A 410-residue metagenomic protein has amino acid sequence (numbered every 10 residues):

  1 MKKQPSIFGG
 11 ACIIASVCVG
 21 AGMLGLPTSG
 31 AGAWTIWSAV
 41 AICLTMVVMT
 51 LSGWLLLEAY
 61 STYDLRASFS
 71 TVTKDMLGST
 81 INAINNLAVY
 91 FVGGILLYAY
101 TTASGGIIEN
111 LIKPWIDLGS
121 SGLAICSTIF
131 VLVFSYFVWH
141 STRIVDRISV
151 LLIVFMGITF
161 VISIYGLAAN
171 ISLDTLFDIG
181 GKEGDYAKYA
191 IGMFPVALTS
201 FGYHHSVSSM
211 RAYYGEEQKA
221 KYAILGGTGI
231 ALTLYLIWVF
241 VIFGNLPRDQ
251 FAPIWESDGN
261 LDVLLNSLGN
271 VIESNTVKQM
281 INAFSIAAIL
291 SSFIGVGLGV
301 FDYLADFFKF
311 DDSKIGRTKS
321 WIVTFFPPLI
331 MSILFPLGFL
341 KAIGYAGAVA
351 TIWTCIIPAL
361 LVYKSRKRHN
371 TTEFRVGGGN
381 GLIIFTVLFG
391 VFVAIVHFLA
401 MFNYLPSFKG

Functional and structural regions predicted by a protein language model:
M1-T28, T50-W54, R66, Y189 (+4 more regions): Membrane-interface "cap" regions at the ends of multi-pass membrane proteins
K2-I7, S120-I129, E216, G226 (+4 more regions): Loop-to-transmembrane helix boundary motifs in multi-pass membrane proteins
G9-C18, N86, L111-S141, F155-S163 (+4 more regions): Transmembrane alpha-helical segments of multi-pass small-molecule transport proteins
P27-E58, I230, S407-G410: Extracellular loop-to-transmembrane helix junctions
L51-T62, R66-D117, N282-D306: Hydrophobic transmembrane alpha-helices that form the core helical bundles of multi-pass secondary transporters
D64-S79, G229-I289, F310: TM-loop-TM module centered on a large, flexible mid-protein loop between adjacent transmembrane helices in multi-pass
I116-I129, H140-R143, V150-N266, L405 (+1 more regions): Helix-loop-helix junctions that connect adjacent transmembrane segments in multi-pass membrane transporters
M156-G166, I289-G299, V323-P327, A346-T371: Hydrophobic alpha-helical segments of multi-pass membrane transport proteins
